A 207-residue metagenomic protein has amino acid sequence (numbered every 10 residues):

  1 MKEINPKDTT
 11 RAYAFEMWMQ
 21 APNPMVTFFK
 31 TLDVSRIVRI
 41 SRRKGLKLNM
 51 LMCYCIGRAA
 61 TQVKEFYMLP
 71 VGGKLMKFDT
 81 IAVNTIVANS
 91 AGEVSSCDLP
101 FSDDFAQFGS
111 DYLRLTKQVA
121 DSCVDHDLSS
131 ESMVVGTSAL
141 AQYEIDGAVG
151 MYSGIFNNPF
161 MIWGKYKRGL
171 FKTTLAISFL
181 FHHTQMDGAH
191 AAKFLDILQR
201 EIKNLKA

Functional and structural regions predicted by a protein language model:
M1, L170-K172, L195, Q199-A207: Charged, conformationally dynamic linker/hinge segments that couple catalytic or nucleotide-dependent chemistry
K2-E3, A21, I81, L113-K117 (+1 more regions): Conserved GHKL (Bergerat-fold) ATPase module
I4, M19-L51, Y67-V83, V135-T137 (+2 more regions): Gly/Ser/Thr-rich phosphate-binding loops and adjoining beta-strand/alpha-helix segments that form adenosine-phosphate
I37-Q62, L175-F194: Acyl activation and transfer enzymes in specialized metabolism, enriched for ANL adenylate-forming modules
A59-F66, E201, L205: Short alpha-helical functional segments enriched in proximate histidine and acidic residues
N89-I145: Helical lid/core segments from catalytic subdomains that handle acyl or acyl-like groups
L115-C123, D127, M161-I162, S178-F181 (+2 more regions): Plant-skewed but cross-kingdom recognition/interaction modules and surfaces
A148-L180, T184-M186, F194-D196: Intrinsically disordered, low-complexity linker/assembly segments
